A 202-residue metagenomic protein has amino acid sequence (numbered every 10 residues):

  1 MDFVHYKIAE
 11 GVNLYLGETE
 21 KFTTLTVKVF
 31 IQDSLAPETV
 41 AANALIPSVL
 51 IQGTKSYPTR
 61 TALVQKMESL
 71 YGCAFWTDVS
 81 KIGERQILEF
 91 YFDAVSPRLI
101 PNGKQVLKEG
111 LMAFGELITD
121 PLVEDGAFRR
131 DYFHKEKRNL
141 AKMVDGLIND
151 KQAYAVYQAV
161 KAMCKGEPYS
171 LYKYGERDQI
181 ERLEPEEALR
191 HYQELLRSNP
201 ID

Functional and structural regions predicted by a protein language model:
M1-G11: Short, Gly/Pro- and small/polar-rich lid/capping loops
I8-A9, K21-T23: Short, flexible loop/turn motifs enriched in small residues
Y15-G17, T23-A42, R60-E116, A153-G175 (+1 more regions): M16 family metallopeptidases and their MPP-like homologs
N43-I51: Active-site SXXK
G53-S56, R98-P101, D120-R129: Short, polar/flexible loop-turn hinges at active-site or ligand-entry regions and domain interfaces
V64, D120-V144: Acidic/histidine-enriched alpha-helical segments
L70, P121, L147: Change "in soluble alpha/beta enzymes" to "in soluble alpha/beta proteins
A141-S198: Scaffold signal of the M16-like zinc-metallopeptidase fold and its non-catalytic homologs
